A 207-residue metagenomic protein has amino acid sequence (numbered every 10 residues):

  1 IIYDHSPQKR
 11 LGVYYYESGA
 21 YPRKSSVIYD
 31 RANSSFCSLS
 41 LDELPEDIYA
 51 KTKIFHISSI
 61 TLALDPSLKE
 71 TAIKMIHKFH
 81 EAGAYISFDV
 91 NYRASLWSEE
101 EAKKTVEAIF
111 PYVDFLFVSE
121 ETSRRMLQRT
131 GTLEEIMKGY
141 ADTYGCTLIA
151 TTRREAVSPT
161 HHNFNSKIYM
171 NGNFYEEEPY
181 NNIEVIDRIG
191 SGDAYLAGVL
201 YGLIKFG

Functional and structural regions predicted by a protein language model:
I1-S59: Conserved N-terminal subdomain of the carbohydrate kinase-like
A32, I60, N91-S95, E121 (+1 more regions): Active-site beta-loop-alpha junctions enriched in small/polar residues
T61-E70, S98, M126-R129: Glycine/threonine-rich flexible loop motifs
I73-H80, A141: Surface-exposed amphipathic alpha-helices with a cationic face
A82, L96-G172: Conserved phosphate/ATP/ADP-binding segment of small-molecule kinases
I86-S87: Hydrophobic beta-strand scaffold residues
P179-G207: Conserved post-catalytic alpha-helical subdomain immediately downstream of the catalytic base and nucleotide-binding
